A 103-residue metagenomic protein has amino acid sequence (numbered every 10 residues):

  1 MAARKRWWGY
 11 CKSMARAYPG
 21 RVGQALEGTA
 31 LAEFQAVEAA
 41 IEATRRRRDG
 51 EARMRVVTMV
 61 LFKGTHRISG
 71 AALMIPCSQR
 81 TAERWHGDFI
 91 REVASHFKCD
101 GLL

Functional and structural regions predicted by a protein language model:
M1-R47, S69, T81, F97-L103: N-terminal interaction/assembly modules
Y10, A52-V56, W85: Residue-level detector of well-ordered alpha-helical segments, enriched for hydrophobic/aromatic packing positions
R48-H66: Short amphipathic alpha helix immediately N-terminal
R55, M74-I75, D100: Residue-level signal for alpha-helical context at structural boundaries
K63-R80: Helix-turn-helix DNA-binding module
P76-H96: DNA-recognition helix of helix-turn-helix
